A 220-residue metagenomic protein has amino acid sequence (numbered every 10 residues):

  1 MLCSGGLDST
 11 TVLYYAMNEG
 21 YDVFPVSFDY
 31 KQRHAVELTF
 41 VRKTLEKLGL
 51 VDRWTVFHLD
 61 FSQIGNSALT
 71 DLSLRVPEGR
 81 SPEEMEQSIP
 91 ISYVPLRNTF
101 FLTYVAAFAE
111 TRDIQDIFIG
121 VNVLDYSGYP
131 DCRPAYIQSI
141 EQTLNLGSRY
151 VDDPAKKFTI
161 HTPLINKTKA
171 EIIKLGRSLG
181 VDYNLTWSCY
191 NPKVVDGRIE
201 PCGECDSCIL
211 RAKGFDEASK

Functional and structural regions predicted by a protein language model:
M1-L179: ATP-dependent adenylation/nucleotidyltransferase module used to activate substrates
L179-G203: Immediate flanking context of iron-sulfur cluster ligation sites
D196-K220: Iron-sulfur (Fe-S) cluster-binding segments and ferredoxin-like electron-carrier domains, especially [2Fe-2S]
